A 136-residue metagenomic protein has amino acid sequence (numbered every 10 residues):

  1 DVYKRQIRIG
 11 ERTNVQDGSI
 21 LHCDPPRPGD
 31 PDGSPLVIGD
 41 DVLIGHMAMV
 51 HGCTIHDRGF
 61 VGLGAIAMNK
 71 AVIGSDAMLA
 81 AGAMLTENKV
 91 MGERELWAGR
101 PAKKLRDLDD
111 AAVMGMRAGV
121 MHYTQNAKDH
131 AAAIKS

Functional and structural regions predicted by a protein language model:
V2-Y3: Short, small-residue-biased leader/transition segments that mark boundaries at the very start of proteins
Q6, E11, Q16-D24, P28-I38 (+1 more regions): Glycine-rich hexapeptide-repeat left-handed beta-helix
L43: Short proline/glycine- and basic residue-enriched helix-capping loop/turn segments at helix->loop/beta transitions
